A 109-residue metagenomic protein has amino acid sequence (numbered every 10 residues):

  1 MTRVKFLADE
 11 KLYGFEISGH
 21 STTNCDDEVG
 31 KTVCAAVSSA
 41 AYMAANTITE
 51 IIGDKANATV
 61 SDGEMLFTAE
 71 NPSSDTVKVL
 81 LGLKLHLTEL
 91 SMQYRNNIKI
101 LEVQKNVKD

Functional and structural regions predicted by a protein language model:
M1-T32, Y42, N46-D109: N-terminal intrinsically disordered, cationic/polar leader segments that include organellar targeting peptides
S39: Short, surface-exposed ligand-recognition loops at beta-strand->loop->(often short) alpha-helix junctions that present
